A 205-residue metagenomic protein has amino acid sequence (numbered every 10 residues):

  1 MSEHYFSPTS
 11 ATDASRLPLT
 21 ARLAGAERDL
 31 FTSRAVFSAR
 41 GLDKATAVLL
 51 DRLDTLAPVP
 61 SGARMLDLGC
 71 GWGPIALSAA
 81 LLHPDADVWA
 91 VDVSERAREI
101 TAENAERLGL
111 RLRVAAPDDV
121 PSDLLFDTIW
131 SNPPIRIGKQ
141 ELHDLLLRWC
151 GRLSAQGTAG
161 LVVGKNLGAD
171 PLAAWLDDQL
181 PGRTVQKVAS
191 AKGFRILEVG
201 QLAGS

Functional and structural regions predicted by a protein language model:
M1-A24, A35: N-terminal auxiliary segments of SAM/dcSAM-dependent transferases
S33-G41: Class I SAM-dependent methyltransferase Rossmann-like catalytic core, especially the SAM/SAH-binding loop
A45-S131: Conserved SAM/SAH cofactor-binding pocket of Class I
A79, W149-C150, L176: Class I S-adenosylmethionine-dependent transferase superfamily signal
H143-A155: A short glycine-rich, Lys/Arg-flanked "PGG" loop and its adjoining helix->strand segment in the class I
Q156-G164: Conserved beta-strand signature within the Rossmann-like core of class I S-adenosyl-L-methionine
G164-Q179: Conserved class I S-adenosyl-L-methionine
A189-S205: Core SAM-dependent methyltransferase catalytic element
